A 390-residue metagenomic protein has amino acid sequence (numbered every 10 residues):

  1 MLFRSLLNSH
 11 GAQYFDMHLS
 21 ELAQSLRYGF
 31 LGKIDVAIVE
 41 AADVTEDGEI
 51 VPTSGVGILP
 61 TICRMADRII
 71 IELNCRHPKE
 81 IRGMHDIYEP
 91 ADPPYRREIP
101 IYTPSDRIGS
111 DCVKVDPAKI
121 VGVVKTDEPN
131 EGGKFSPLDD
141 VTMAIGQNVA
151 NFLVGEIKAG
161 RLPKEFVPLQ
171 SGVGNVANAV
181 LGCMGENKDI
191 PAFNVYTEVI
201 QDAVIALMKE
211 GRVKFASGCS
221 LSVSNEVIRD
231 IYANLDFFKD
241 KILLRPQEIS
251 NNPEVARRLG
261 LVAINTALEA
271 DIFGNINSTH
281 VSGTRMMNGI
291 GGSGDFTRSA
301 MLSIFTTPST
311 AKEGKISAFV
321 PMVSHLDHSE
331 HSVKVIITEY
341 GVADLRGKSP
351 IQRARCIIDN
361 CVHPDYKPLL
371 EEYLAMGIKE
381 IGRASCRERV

Functional and structural regions predicted by a protein language model:
M1-R387: Conserved alpha/beta enzyme-core scaffold
V390: Cysteine-cluster motifs in flexible loop/terminal segments that predominantly coordinate metals
